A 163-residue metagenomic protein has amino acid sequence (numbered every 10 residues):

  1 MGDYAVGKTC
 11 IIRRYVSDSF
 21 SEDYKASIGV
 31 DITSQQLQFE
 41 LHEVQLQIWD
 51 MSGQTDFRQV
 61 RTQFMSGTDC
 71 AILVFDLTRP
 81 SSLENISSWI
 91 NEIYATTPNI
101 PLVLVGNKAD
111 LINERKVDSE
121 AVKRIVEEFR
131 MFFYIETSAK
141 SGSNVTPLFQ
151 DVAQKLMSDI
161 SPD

Functional and structural regions predicted by a protein language model:
M1-D163: TRAFAC-class small GTPase G-domain
